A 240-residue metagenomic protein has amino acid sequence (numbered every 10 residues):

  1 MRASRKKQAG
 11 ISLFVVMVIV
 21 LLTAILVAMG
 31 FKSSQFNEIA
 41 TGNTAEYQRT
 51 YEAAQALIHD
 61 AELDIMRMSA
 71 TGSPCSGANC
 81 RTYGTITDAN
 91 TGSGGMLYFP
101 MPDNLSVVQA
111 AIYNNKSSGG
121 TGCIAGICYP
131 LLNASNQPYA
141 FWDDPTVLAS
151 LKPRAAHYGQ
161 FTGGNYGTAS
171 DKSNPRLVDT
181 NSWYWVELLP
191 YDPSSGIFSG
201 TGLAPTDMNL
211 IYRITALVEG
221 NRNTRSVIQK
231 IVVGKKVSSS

Functional and structural regions predicted by a protein language model:
R2-V15, V20-S240: Terminal alpha-helical segments
